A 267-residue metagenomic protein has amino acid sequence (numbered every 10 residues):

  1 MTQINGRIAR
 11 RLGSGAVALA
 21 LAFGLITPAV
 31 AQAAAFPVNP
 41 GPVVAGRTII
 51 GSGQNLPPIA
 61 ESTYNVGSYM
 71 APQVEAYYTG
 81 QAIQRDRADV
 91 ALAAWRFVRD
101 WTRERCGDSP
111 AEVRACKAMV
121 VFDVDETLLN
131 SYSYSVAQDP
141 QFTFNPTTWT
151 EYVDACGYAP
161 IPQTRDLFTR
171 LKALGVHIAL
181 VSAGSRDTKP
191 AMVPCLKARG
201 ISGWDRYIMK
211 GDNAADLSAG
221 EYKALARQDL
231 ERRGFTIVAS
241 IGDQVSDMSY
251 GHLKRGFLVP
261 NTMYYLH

Functional and structural regions predicted by a protein language model:
T2-F122: Non-catalytic pre-domain segments flanking phosphatase-related domains
A34-V38, V44, V176, S185-H267: C-terminal cap/substrate-recognition subdomain and adjoining C-terminal extension of metal-dependent phosphatase-like
D86-V90, A94-F97, P160-L167, T188 (+2 more regions): Stable alpha-helical elements in mature extracytoplasmic
F97-E104, S131, S135, L167-H177 (+2 more regions): Structured segments of extracytoplasmic/periplasmic soluble domains in secreted or envelope-associated proteins
W101-K117, V176-A183, R206-Y207, V238-I241: Surface-exposed patches in mature extracellular/periplasmic domains of secreted proteins
V136-A155: A solvent-exposed, charged loop/short amphipathic helix patch at secondary-structure junctions
T150-A179, R186-D187: Short, acidic loop-to-helix structural element flanking the phosphoryl-transfer center in phosphate-processing enzymes
